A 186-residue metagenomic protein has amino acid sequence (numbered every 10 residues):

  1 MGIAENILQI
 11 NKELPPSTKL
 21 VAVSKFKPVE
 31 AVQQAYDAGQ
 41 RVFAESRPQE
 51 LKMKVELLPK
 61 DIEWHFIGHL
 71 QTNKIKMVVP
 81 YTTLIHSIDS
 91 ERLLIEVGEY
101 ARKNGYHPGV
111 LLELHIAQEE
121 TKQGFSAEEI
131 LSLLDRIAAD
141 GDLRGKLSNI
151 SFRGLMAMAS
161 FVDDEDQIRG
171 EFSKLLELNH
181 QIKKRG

Functional and structural regions predicted by a protein language model:
M1-G186: Conserved alpha/beta-domain cores
